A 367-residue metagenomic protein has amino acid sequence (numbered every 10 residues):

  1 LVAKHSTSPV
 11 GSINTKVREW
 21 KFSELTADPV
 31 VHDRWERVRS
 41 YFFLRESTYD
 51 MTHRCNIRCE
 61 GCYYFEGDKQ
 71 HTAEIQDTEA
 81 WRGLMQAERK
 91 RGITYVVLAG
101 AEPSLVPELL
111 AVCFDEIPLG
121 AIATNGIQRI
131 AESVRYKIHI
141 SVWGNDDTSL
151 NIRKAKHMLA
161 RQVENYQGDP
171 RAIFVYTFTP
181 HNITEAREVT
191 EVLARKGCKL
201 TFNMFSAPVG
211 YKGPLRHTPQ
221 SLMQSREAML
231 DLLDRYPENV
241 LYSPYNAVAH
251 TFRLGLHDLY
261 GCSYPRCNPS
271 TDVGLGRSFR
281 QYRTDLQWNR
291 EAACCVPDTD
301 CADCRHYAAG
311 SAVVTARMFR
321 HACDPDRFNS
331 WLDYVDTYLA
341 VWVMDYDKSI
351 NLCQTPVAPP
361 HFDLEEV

Functional and structural regions predicted by a protein language model:
L1, S141-A293, A316-R317: Radical SAM enzyme [4Fe-4S]-AdoMet core and its adjacent flexible, acidic and glycine-rich loops/tails across
L1-T7, V30, L275-V367: Flexible mid-to-C-terminal extensions adjoining Fe-S/redox cofactors in radical SAM and related proteins
A3-R129, A322-D336: Conserved alpha-helical substructure of the radical SAM core
R54-E66, G261-R266, P297-G310: Local cysteine-cluster metal-coordination motifs and their immediate loop/turn environment, predominantly Fe-S cluster
K69-G83, G100-Y136, I140-S149, A155-A160 (+2 more regions): Canonical radical SAM enzyme core domain
T94, Y136, C198-K199: Short acidic/polar active-site loop segments enriched in Thr and Asp
V97, H139, T201-M204, R305: Residues embedded in well-ordered beta-strands within globular domains across many folds
